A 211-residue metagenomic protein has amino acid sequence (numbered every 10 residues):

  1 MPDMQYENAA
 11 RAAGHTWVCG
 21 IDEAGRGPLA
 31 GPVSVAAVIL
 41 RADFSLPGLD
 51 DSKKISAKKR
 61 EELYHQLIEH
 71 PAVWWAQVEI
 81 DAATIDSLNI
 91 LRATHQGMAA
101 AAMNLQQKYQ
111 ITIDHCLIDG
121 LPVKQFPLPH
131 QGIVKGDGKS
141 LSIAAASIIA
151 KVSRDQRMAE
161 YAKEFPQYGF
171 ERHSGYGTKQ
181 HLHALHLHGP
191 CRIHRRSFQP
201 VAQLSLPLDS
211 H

Functional and structural regions predicted by a protein language model:
M1-H211: RNase H-like, Mg2+-dependent phosphodiesterase core, and more generally RNA phosphate-backbone-engaging helix-loop
